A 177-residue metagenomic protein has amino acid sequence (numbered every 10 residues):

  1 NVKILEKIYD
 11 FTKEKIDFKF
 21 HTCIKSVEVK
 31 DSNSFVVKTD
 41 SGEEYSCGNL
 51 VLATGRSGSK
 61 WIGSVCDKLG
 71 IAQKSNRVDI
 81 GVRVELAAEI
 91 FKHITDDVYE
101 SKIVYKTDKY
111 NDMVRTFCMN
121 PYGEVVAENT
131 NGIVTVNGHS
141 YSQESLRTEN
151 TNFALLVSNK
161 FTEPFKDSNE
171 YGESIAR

Functional and structural regions predicted by a protein language model:
N1-R177: Residues forming the flavin
